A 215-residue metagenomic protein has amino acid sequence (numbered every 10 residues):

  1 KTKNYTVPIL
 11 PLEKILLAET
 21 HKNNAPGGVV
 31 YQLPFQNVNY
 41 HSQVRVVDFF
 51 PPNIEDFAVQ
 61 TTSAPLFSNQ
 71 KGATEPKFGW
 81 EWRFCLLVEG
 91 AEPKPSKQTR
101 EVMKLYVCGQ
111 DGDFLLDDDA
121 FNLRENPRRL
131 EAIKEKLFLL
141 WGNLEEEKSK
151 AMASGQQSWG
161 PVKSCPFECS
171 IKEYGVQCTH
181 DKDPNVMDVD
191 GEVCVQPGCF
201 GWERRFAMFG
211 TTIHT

Functional and structural regions predicted by a protein language model:
K1-R83, G175, T179-T215: OB-fold nucleic-acid-binding modules
R83-T179, P184: Beta-strand/loop nucleic-acid-binding surfaces
